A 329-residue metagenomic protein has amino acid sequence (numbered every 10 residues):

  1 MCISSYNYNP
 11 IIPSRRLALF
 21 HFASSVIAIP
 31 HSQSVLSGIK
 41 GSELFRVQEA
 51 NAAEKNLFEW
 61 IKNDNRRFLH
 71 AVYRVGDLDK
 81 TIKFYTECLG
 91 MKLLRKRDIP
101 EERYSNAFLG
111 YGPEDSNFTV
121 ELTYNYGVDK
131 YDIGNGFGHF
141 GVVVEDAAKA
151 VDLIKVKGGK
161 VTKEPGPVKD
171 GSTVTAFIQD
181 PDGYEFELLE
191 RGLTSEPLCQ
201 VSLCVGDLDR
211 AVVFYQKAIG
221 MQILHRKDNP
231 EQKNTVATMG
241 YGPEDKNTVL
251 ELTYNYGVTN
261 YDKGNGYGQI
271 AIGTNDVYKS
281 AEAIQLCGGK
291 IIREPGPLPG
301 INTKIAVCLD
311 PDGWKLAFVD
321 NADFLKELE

Functional and structural regions predicted by a protein language model:
M1-P13: N-terminal secretory signal peptides
C2, L17-D64, R97, G141-V142 (+5 more regions): Vicinal oxygen chelate
S14-R15, A211: Residues that mark the N-terminal boundary/hinge immediately upstream of a DNA-recognition element
K62-R66, V72-N117, V156, K169 (+1 more regions): Core segments of cupin and vicinal oxygen chelate
F68-H70, N135-F140, L198-Q200, N265-I270: Eukaryotic phosphotyrosine signaling hubs
D79, D98, G110-S116, G127-G138 (+8 more regions): Polar/charged low-complexity regions in secreted precursors and cytosolic/nuclear IDRs
V120: Glycine-rich phosphate/pyrophosphate-binding loop shared by adenosine-nucleotide-utilizing enzymes
Y124-Y126, E190-R191, Y254-Y256, N321: Acetyl-CoA-dependent GNAT
